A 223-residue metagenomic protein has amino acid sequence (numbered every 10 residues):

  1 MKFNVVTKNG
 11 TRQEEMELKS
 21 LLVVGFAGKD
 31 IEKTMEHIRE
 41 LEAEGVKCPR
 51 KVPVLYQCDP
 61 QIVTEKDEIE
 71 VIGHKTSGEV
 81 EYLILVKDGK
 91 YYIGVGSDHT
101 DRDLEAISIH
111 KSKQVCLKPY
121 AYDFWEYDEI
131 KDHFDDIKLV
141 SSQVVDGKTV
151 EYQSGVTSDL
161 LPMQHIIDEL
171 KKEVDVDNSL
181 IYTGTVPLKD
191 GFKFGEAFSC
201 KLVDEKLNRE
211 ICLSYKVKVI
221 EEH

Functional and structural regions predicted by a protein language model:
M1-V174, L180, P187-H223: Catalytic-core "active-site belt" of small-molecule-metabolizing enzymes, emphasizing His/Asp/Glu-rich regions
